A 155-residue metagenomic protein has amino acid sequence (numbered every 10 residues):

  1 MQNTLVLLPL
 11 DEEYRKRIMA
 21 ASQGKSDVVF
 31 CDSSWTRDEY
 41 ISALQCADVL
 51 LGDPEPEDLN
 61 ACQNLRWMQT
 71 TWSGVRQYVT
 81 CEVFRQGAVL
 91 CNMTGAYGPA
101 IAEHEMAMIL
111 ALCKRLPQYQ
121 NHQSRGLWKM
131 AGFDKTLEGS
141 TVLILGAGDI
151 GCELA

Functional and structural regions predicted by a protein language model:
M1, G87, E138-T141: Phosphate-coordination loops involved in phosphoryl transfer and adenosine-cofactor binding
M1-V49, L154: N-terminal glycine-/charge-rich "phosphate-binding" loop or analogous flexible N-terminal tail
T4-V6, Q69, C91, L143: Short, well-ordered beta-strand segments
L7-L10, G52-D53, T71, L145: Replace "coordinates the UDP/GDP/TDP-sugar" with "coordinates nucleotide-activated sugar donors
D11, S33, G95-G98, A147: Short beta->alpha junction loops/turns
C46-Q123, A131-K135, I150: Phosphate/diphosphate ligand-binding glycine-rich loop within oxidoreductases
A131-A155: Rossmann-like dinucleotide/phosphate-binding beta-alpha-beta segment
